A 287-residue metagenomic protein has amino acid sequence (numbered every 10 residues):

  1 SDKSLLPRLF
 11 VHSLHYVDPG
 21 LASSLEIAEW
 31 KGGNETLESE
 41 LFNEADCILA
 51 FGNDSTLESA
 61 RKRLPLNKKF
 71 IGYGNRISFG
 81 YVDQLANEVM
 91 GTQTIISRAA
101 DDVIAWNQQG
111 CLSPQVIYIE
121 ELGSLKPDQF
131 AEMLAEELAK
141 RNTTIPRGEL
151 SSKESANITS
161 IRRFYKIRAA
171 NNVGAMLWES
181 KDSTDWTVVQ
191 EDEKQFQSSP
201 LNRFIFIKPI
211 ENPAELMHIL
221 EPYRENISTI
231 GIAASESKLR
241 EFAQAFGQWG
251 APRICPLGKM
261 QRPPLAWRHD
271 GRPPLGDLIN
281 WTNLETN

Functional and structural regions predicted by a protein language model:
S1-D2, A233-S237, M260-Q261: Short beta-alpha junction loops
S1-I104: Rossmann-like NAD(P) dinucleotide-binding subdomain of oxidoreductase/dehydrogenase enzymes
E29-K31, A234, G258: A general secondary-structure junction signal
A50-D54, D83-L85, E120-L122, K208-E211 (+1 more regions): Structural motif
D54, V89, Q93, S97 (+5 more regions): Electropositive phosphate-/nucleotide-binding environments in soluble metabolic enzymes
N107-P114, Y118-S228, R240-W249, I254-I279 (+1 more regions): NAD(P)-dependent aldehyde/semialdehyde dehydrogenase
T286-N287: Generic C-terminal helix-cap and adjacent flexible tail
